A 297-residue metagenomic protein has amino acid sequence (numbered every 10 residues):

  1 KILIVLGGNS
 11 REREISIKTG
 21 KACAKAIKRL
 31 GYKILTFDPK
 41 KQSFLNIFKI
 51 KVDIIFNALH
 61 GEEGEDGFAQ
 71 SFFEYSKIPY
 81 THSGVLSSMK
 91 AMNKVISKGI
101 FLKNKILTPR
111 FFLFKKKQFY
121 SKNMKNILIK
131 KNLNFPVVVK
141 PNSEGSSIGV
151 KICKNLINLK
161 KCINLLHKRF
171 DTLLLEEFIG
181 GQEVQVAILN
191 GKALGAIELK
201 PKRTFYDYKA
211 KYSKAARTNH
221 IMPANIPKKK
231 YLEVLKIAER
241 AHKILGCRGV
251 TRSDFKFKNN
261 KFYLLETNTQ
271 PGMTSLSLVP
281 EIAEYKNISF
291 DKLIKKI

Functional and structural regions predicted by a protein language model:
K1-I96, K115-K125: ATP-binding N-terminal substructure of ATP-dependent carboxylate-amine bond-forming enzymes
I2-L6, K18, I34, F48-K49 (+1 more regions): Active-site nucleotide/adenylate-binding loops and adjacent lid/helix of ATP-dependent enzymes
S147, K202, N268-I282: Glycine-rich phosphate/pyrophosphate-binding beta-alpha loops
K154-K236, F257-Y263: Phosphate-binding site of ATP-dependent enzymes
E177, V186-I188, H242-M273, A283: Conserved metal-phosphate-binding beta-hairpin within the catalytic cores of diverse ATP-dependent phosphoryl-transfer
S277-L278, A283-I297: Generic C-terminus detector
